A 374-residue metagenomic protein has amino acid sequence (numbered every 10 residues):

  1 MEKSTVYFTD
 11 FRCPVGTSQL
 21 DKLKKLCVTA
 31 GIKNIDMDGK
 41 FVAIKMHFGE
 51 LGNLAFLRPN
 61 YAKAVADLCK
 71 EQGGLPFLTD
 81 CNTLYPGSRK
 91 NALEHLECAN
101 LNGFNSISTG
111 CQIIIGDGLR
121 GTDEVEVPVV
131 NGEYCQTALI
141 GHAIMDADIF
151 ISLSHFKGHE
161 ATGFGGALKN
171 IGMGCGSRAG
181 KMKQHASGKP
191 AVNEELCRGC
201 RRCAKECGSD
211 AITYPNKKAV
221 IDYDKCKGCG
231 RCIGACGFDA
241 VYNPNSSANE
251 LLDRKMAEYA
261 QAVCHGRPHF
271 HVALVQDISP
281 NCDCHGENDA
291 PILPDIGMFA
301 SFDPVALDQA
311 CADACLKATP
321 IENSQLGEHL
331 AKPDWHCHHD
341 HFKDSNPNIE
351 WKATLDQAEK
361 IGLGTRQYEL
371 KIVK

Functional and structural regions predicted by a protein language model:
E2-Y61, E71-D80, Y85-K374: Extended, low-polarity segments enriched in aliphatic/aromatic residues
A66-D67: Terminal amphipathic helices with adjacent charged low-complexity linkers/tails
